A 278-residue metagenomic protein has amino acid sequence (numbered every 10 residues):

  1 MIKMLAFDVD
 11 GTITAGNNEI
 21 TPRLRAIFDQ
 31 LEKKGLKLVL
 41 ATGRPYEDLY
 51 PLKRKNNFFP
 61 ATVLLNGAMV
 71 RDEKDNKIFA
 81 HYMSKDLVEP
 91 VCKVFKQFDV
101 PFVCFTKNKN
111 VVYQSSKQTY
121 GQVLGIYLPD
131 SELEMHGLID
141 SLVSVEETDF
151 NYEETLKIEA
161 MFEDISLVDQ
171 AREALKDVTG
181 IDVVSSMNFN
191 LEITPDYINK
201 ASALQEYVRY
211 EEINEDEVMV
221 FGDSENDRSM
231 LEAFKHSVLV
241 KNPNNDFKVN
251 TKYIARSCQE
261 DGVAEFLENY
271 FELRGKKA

Functional and structural regions predicted by a protein language model:
M1-M4, T21, L191-A278: Mg2+-dependent phosphoryl-transfer enzymes with acidic/Ser/Thr/Gly-rich catalytic loops
K3-N18, V91, L231: Asp-based phosphoryl-transfer active-site loop
G11, R44, A68, G222-S224: Active-site metal-binding loops of divalent metal-dependent hydrolases
N17-I126: Active-site phosphate-binding/coordination module
L31, F95, L175-K176, F247: A generic structural signal for well-ordered alpha-helical segments
K37, P101, D182, H236-S237 (+1 more regions): Residue-level detector of anion-binding/catalytic polar loops
N56-F58, L65-N66, V178-T179, A233-F234 (+1 more regions): Short, structured coil segments at secondary-structure junctions
F98, F105-F221, M230: Conserved acidic, metal-coordinating active-site core of Asp-based, Mg2+-dependent phosphoryl-transfer enzymes
